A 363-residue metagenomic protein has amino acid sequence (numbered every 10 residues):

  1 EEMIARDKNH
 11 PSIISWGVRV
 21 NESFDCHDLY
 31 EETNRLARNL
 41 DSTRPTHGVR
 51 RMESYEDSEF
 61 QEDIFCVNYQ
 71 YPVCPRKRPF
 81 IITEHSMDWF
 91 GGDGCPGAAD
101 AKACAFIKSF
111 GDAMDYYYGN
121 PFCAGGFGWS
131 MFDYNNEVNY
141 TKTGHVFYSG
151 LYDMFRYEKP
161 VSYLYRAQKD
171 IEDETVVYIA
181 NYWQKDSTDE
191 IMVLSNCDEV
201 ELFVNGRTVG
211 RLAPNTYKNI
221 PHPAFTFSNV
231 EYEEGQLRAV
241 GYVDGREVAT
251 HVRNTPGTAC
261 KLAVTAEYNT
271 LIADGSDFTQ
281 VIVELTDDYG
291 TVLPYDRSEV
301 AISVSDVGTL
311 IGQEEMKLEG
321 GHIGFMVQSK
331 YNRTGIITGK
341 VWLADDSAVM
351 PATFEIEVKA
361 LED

Functional and structural regions predicted by a protein language model:
E1-Y182: Substrate-binding/catalytic cleft of secreted carbohydrate-active enzymes, primarily glycoside hydrolases
D133-N135, Y140-N181, K185-K261, T291-L293: Catalytic cores of secreted or luminal carbohydrate-active enzymes
W183-S187, T270-T279: Short, solvent-exposed loop/linker segments at the N-terminal edge of repeated beta-sheet extracellular domains
V193-S195, V240, S276-P294, I337-V341: Beta-strand-rich structural segments
R207-G210, Y295-V307, T338, M350-I356: Short, well-ordered beta-strand segments
F225-Y232, G321-N332: Short, hydrophobic beta-strand segments
Y232-Q236, F278, N332-I336: Extracellular Ig-like/FN3 beta-sandwich strand-entry sites
S305-G320: Low-complexity "stalk/linker" and mucin-like segments enriched in Ser/Thr/Pro/Ala/Gly
